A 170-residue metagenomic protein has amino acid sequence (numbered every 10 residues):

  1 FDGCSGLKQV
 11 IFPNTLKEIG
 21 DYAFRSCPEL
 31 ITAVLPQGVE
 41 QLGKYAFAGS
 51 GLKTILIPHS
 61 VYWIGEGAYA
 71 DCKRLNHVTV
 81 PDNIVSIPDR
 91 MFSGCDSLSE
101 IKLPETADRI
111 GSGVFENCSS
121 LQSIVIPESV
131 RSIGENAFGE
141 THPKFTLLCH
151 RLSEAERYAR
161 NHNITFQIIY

Functional and structural regions predicted by a protein language model:
D2, G20-R25, G43-A46, G65-A68 (+3 more regions): Consensus positions within tandem repeat domains that build extended binding/scaffold surfaces
C4-E18, P28-Q41, S50-W63, K73-S86 (+4 more regions): Structural signature of tandem-repeat unit edges
N161-N163: Short, structured coil segments at secondary-structure junctions
